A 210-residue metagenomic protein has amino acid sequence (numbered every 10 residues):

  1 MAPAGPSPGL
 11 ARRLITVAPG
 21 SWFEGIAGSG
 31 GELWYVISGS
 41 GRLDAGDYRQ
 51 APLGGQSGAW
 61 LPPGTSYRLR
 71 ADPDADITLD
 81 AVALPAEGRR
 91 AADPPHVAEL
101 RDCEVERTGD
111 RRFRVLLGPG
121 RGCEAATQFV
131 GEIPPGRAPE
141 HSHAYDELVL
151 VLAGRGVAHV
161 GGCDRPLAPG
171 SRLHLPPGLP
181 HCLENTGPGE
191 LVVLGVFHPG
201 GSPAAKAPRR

Functional and structural regions predicted by a protein language model:
M1-P19, E24, P52-G55, D74-A126 (+1 more regions): A short, N-terminal "cap"/entry segment at the start of jelly-roll beta-barrel domains of the cupin/DSBH fold
A11-S29, T127-H143, P177: Conserved short histidine dyad/triad with adjacent acidic residue
E24-A27, G31-V36, A51, G58-A59 (+4 more regions): His/acidic/aromatic-lined binding-pocket segments of jelly-roll/cupin-type domains and related regulatory beta-sandwich
G28-L43, V130-P134, S142-A158, V196-H198: Short, conserved beta-strand element in jelly-roll/cupin
G46-G64, G161-G178: Short acidic-glycine-tyrosine-enriched beta hairpin
L69-P73, N185-T186: Asparagine-centered strand-capping/turn motif at beta-strand->loop junctions
V149, R172-L179, E184-N185, V193-R209: C-terminal functional regions that serve as terminal interaction/effector modules
